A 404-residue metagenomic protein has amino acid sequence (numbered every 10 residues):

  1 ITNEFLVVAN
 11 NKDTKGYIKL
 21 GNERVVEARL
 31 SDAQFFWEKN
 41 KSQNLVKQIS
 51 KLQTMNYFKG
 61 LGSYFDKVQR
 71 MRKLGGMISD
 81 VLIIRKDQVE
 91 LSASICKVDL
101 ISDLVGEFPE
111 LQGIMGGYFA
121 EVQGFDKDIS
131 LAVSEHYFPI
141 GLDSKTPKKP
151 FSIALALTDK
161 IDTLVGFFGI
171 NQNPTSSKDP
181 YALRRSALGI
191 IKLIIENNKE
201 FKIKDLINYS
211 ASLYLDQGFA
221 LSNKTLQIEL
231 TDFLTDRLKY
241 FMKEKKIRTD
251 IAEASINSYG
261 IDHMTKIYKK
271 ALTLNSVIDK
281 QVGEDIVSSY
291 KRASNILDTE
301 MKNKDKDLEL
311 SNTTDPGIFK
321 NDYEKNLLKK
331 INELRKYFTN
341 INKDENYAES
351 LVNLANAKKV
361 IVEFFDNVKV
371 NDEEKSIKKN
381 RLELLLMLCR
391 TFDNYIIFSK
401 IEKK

Functional and structural regions predicted by a protein language model:
I1-K404: Amphipathic alpha-helical "coupling" segments that flank catalytic cores
